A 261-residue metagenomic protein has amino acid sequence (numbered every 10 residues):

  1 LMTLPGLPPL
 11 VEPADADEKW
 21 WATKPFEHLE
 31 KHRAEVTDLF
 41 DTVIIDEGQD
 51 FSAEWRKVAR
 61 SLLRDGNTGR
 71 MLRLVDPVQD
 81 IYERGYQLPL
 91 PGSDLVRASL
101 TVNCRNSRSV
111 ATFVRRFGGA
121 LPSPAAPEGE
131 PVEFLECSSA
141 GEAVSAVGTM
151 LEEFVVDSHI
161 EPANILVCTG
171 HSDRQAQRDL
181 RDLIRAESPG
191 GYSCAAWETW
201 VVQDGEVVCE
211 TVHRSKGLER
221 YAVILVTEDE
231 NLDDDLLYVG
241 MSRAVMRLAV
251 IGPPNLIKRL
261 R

Functional and structural regions predicted by a protein language model:
L1-L10, A22, F26-E30, D38-R261: Conserved helicase motor core of SF1/SF2 NTP-dependent helicases
